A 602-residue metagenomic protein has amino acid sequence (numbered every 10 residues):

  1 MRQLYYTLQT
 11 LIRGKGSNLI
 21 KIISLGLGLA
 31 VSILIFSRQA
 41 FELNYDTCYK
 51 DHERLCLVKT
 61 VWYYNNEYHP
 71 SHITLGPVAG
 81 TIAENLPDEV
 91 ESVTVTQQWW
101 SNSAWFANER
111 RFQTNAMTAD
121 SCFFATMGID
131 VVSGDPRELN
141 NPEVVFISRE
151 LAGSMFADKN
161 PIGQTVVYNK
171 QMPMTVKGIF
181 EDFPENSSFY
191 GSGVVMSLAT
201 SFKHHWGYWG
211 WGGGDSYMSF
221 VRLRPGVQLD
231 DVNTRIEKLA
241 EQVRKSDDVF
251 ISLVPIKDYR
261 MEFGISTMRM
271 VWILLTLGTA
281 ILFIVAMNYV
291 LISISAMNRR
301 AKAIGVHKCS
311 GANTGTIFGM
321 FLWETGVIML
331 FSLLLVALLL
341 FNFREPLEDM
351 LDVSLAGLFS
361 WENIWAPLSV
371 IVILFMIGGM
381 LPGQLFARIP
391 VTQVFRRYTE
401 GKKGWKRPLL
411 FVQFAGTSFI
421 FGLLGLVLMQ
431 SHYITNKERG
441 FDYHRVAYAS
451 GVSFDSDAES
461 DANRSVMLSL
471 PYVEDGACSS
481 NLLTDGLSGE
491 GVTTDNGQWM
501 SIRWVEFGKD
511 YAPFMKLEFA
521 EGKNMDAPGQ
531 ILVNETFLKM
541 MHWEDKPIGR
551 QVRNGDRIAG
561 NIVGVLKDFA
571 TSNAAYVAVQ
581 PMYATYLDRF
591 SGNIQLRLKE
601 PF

Functional and structural regions predicted by a protein language model:
M1-L4, Q9-S17, Y49, R235-A280 (+4 more regions): Membrane-helix entry/capping segments
Y5-G16, I20, V285-I328, R388-T399: Intracellular coupling helices
Y6, R13-L43, K406-Q430, F441: Short, strongly hydrophobic transmembrane alpha-helices
S17-V31, V271-L291, E324-V336, N363-I371 (+2 more regions): Alpha-helical transmembrane segments of integral membrane proteins
L34, A240-E241, T325-I389, M429: Small-residue-rich transmembrane alpha-helices
I35-N102, K203, G212-R222, D230-R235 (+2 more regions): Membrane-proximal extracellular/periplasmic loop immediately following the first transmembrane helix
L43-H52, G191-H205, M261, L338-W365 (+2 more regions): Short juxtamembrane loops and helix-capping segments at transmembrane helix boundaries of multi-pass membrane proteins
D120-S133, V145-S266, S465-F602: Mid-to-C-terminal secondary-structure elements that act as membrane-proximal/extracytoplasmic interface segments
